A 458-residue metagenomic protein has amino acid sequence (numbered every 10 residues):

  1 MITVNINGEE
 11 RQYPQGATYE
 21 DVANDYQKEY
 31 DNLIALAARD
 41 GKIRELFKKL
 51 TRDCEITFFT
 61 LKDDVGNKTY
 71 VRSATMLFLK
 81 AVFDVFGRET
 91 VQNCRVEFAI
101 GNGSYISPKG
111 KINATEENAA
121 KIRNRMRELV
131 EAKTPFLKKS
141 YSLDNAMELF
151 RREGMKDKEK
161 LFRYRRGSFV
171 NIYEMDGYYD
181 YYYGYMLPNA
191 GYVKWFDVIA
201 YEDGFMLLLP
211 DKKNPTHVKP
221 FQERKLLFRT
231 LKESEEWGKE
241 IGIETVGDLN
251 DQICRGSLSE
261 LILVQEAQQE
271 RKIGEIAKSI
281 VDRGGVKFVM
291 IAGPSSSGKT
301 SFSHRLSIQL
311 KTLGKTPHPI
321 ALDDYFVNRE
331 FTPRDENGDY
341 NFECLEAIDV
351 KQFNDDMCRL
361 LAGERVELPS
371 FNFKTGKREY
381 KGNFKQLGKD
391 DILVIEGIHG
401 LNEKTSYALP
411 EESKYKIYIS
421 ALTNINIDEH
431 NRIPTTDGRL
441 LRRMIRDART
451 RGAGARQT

Functional and structural regions predicted by a protein language model:
K48-T51, E55-T69, A81, T90-G101 (+2 more regions): Auxiliary tRNA-acceptor-end handling modules of aminoacyl-tRNA synthetases
V289-I291: Hydrophobic anchor at the beta1->P-loop junction of P-loop NTPases
S296: Walker A (P-loop) phosphate-binding loop of P-loop NTPases
K299: Conserved lysine of the Walker
F302, L306: Hydrophobic positions on the alpha1 helix immediately C-terminal to the Walker A/P-loop
T312-E330: Short beta-strand-centered segment that lines the nucleotide-binding/catalytic pocket of NTP-utilizing
V327, F331-K374: Conserved nucleotide-sensing/catalytic segment adjacent to the nucleotide-binding pocket in NTP-handling enzymes
I395-R442: ATP-dependent NMP and nucleoside kinases share a basic, alpha-helical "lid"
